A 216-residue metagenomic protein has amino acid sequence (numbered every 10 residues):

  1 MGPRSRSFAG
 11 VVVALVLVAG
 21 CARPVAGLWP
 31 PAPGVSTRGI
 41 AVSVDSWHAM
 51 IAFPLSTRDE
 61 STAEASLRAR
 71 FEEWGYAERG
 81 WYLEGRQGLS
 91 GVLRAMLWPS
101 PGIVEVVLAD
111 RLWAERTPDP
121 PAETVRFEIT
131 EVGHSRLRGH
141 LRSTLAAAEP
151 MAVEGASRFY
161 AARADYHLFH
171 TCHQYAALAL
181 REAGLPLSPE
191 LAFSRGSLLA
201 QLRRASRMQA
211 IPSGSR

Functional and structural regions predicted by a protein language model:
M1-V11: Bacterial N-terminal signal peptides that target proteins for export
V18-G20: C-terminal motif of bacterial Sec signal peptides marking the signal peptidase cleavage site
A22-P24: Bacterial signal peptide processing site
T37-V125: Glycine-rich catalytic cores of cysteine/serine-nucleophile enzymes that process amide/ester linkages in cell-envelope
P101, H134, R138, H173 (+1 more regions): Extracytoplasmic/secreted envelope proteins and their assembly/folding machinery, especially bacterial periplasmic
E105-L112, R138-E154: A structural motif
P120-T130, R158-H167: Second-shell loop/turn segments in exported
S143-R216: Activation targets extended, charge/polar-rich intrinsically disordered C-terminal tails
